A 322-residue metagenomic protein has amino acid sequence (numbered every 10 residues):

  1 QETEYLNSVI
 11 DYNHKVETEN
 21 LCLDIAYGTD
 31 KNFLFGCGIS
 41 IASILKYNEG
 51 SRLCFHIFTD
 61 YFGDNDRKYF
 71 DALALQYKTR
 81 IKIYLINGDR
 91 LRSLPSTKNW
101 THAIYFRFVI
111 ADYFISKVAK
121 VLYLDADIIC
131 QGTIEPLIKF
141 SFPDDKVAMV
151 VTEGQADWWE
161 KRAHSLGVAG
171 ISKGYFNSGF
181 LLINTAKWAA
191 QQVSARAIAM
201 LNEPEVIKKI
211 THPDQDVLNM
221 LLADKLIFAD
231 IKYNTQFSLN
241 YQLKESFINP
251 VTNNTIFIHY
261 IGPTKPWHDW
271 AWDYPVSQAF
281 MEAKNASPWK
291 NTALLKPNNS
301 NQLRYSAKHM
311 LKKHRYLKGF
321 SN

Functional and structural regions predicted by a protein language model:
Q1-L23, T29, T185-N322: A glycosyltransferase accessory/donor-loop signature
D24-A26, C54-H56, K82: A structural signal for isolated positions on well-ordered beta-strands in alpha/beta enzyme cores
L34-N48: Histidine-anchored nucleotide/phosphate-binding helix
L53-Y61, M149-V151: Short internal beta-strands
N65-Y113: Active-site-proximal specificity loops/subdomain of glycosyltransferases
I83-D89, A103-W158, Y175-F176, L182-I183 (+1 more regions): GT-A fold catalytic core of metal-dependent nucleotide-sugar glycosyltransferases, centered on the diacidic
L94-A103, R162-L166, L243-I248: Short, surface-exposed amphipathic charged segments that create phosphate/polyanion-binding patches used for binding
K146-A169, W267-H268, W272-V276, A286-S287 (+1 more regions): A short, conserved beta-to-alpha structural element at the edge of catalytic cores that scaffolds binding
